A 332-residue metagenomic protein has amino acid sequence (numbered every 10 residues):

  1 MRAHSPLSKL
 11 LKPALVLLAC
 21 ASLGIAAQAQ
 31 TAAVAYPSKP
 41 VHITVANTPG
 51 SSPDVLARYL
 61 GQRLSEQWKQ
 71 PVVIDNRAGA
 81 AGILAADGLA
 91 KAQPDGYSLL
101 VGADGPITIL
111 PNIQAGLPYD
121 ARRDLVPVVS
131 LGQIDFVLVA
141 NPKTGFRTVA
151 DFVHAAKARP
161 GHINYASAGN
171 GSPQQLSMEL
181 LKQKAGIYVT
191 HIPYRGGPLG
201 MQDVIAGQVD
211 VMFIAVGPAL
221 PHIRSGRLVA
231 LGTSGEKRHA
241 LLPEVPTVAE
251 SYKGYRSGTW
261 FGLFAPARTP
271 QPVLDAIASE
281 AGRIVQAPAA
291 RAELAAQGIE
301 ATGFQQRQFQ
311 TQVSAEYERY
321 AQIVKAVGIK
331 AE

Functional and structural regions predicted by a protein language model:
M1-S38, A150, A331-E332: Short, low-complexity disordered leader/linker segments with a strong preference for bacterial N-terminal type II
A29-R123, H162, N170, G186-D210 (+3 more regions): N-terminal (or domain-start) structured segment
Y36-P40, Q183-K184, R224, Q271-E332: An extracytoplasmic/periplasmic, membrane-proximal ligand-sensing/linker region
K91-Y97, N112-L199, V248, W260-E293: Hinge/capping helix and adjacent helix->loop/strand transition within the periplasmic-binding protein
P106-G116, Q175, L180-K184, V211-E244: A ligand-binding cleft/hinge motif common to bilobed small-molecule-binding domains
A219-P288, A315-E318: C-terminal lobe and pocket-closing loops of periplasmic/extracytoplasmic Venus-flytrap solute-binding proteins
